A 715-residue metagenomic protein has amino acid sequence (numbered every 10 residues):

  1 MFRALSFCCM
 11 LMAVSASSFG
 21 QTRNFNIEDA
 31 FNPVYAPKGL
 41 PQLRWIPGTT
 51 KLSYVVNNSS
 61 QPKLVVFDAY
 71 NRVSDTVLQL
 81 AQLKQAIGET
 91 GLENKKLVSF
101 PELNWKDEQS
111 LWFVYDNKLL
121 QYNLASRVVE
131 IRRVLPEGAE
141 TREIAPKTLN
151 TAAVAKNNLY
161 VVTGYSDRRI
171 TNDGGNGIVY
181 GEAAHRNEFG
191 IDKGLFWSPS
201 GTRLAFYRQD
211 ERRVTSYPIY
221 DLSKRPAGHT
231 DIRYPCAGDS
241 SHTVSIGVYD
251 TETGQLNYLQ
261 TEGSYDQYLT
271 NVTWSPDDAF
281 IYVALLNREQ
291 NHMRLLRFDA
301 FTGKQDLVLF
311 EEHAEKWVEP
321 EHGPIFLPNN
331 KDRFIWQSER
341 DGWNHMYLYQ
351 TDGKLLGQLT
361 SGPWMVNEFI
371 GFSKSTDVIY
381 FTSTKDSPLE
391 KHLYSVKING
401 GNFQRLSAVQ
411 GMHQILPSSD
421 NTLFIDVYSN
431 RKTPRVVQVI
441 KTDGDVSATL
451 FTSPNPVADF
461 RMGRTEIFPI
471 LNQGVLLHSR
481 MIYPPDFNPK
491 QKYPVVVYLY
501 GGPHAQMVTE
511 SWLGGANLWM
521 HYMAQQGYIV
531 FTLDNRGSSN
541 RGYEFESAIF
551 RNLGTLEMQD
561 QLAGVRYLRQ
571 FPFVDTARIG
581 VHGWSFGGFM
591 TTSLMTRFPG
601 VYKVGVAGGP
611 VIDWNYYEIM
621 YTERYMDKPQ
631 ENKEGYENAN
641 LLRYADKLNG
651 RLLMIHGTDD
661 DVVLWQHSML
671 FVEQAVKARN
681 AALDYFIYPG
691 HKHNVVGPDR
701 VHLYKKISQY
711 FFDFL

Functional and structural regions predicted by a protein language model:
M1-R23: Bacterial Sec-dependent N-terminal signal peptides
L5, T171, L296-D299, N399 (+4 more regions): Small/flexible residues
S6-C9, R23, A145, N472 (+1 more regions): Generic alpha-helix initiation/capping and coil-helix boundary signal
S18-Q414, T422-L423, T433, I440: Beta-propeller folds
L43, T215-S216, D278, Q414-L715: Serine-hydrolase catalytic core recognition
